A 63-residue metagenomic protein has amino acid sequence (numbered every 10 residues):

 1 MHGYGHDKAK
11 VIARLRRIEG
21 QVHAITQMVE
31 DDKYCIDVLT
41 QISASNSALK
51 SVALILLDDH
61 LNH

Functional and structural regions predicted by a protein language model:
M1-H63: Solvent-exposed interaction patches of small proteins and small membrane subunits
